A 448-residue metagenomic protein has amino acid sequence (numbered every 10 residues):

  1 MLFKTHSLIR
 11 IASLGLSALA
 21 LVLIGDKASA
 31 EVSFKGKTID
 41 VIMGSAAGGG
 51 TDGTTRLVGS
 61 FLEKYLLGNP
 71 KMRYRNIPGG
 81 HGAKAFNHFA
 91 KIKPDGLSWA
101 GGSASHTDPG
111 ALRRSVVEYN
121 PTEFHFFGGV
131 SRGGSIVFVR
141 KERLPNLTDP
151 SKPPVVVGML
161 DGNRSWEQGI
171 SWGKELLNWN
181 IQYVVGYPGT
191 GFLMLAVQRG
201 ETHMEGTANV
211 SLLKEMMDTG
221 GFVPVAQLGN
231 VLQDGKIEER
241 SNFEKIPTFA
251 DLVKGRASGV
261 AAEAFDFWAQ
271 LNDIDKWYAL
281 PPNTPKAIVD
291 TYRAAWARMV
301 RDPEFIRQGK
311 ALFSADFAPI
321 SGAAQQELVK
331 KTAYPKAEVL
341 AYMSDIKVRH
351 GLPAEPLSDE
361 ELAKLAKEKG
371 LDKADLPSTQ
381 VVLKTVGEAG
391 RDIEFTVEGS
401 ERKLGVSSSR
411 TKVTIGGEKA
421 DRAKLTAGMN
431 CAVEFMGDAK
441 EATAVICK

Functional and structural regions predicted by a protein language model:
M1-L8: N-terminal secretory signal peptides that target proteins for export/translocation
A12-L23: Bacterial N-terminal signal peptides
G25-K27: N-terminal signal peptide c-region/cleavage motif recognized by signal peptidases
S29-H125, P154, G162-W166, L176-M217 (+3 more regions): N-terminal (or domain-start) structured segment
P121-N163, G173, L177: A conserved helix-loop-strand patch within extracytoplasmic ligand-binding domains of the periplasmic binding
R132, E215-V300, P353-P356: C-terminal lobe and pocket-closing loops of periplasmic/extracytoplasmic Venus-flytrap solute-binding proteins
A269-P335, T396: Secondary-structure end/capping motifs
L357-V406, G416-K448: Short, flexible, surface-exposed loop segments at domain boundaries
